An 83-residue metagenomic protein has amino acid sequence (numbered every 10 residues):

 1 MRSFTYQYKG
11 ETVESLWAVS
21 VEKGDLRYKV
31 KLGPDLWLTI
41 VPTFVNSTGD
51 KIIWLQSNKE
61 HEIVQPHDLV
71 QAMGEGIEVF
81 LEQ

Functional and structural regions predicted by a protein language model:
M1-R27: Negatively charged, low-complexity tracts enriched in Asp/Glu with abundant Ser/Thr
W17, V30-L32, V41-P42: Residue-level recognition of conserved beta-strand positions in structured domain cores
E22, L32-P34: Short loop/turn positions at the edges of beta-strands in beta-sheet-rich folds
L26-Y28, D50-K51: Alpha-helix boundary/interfacial micro-motifs
L36-Q83: Acidic, low-complexity intrinsically disordered segments
